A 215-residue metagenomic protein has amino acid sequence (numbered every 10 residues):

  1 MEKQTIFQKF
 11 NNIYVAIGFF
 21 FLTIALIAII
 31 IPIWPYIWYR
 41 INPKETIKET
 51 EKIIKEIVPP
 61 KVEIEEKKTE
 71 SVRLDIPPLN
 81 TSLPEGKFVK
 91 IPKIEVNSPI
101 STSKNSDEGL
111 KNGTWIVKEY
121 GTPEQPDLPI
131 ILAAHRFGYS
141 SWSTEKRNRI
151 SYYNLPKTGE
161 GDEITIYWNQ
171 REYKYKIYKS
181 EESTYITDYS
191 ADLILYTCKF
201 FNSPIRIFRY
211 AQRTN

Functional and structural regions predicted by a protein language model:
M1-I6: N-terminal targeting leaders characterized by basic, low-complexity, disordered sequences that direct proteins
K9-A16, L22-N215: Solvent-exposed, non-transmembrane regions of membrane-associated and secreted proteins
